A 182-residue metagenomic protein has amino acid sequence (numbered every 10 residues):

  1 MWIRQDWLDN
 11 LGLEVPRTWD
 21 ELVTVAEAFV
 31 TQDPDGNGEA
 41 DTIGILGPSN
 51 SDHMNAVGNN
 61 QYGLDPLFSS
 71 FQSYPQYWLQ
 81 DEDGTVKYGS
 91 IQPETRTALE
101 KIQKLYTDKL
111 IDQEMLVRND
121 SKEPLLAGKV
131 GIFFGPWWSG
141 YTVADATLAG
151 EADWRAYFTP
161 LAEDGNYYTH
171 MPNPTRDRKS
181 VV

Functional and structural regions predicted by a protein language model:
M1-V182: Extracytoplasmic/secretory soluble proteins
